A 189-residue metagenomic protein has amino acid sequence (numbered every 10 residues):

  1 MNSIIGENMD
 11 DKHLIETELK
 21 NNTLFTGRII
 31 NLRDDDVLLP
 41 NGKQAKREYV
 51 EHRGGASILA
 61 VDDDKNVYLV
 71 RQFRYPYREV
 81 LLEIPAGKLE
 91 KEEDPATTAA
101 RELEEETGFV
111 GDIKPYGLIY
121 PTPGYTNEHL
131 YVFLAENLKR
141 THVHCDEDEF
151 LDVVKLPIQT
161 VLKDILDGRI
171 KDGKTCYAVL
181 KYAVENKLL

Functional and structural regions predicted by a protein language model:
I4, K12-I15, R47, A56-R101: Conserved Nudix-box catalytic region and its N-terminal flanking loop in Nudix hydrolases and closely related
E16, K20-S57, D63: Acidic, metal-coordinating catalytic segment for phosphate/diphosphate chemistry, firing primarily on the Nudix
R28-R33, G54-A56, R78-V80, P85 (+1 more regions): A generic structural signal for short beta-strands and their flanking turns/coil linkers
L38, Y75, K139-R140: Active-site/binding-pocket entry motifs
A45, G54-S57, K88-K174: Unchanged
N66, K139-T141, L188-L189: Short helix-loop capping/hinge motifs at secondary-structure junctions, enriched in acidic/polar residues
D167-L189: Long hydrophobic alpha-helical segments typical of transmembrane helices together with their membrane-interfacial
